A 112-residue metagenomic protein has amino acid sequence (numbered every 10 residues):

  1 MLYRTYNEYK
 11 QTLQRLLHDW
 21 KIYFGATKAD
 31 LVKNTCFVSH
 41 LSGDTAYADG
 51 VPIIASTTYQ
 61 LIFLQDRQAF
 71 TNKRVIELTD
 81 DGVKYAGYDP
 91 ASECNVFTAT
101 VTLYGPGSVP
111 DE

Functional and structural regions predicted by a protein language model:
M1-A46, V51, D66: Small/polar-rich, solvent-exposed N-terminal microdomains that initiate assembly or binding
Y9, L13, L17-W20, A99-E112: Compositionally biased, intrinsically disordered linkers/stalks adjacent to structured regions
K28-L31, P90-T102: Short proline/glycine- and acidic-rich turn/helix-capping motifs at secondary-structure junctions
Y47, F70, S108-E112: Intrinsically disordered, low-complexity acidic/polar segments
P52-S56, I76-T79: Short intrinsically disordered coil segments
I54-R67, N95-S108: Oligomerization/assembly interface segments of phage tail-like spikes and tubes
Q68-V75: Short, conserved charged micro-motifs
D80-A91: Low-complexity, intrinsically disordered Gly/Pro/Thr-rich segments
